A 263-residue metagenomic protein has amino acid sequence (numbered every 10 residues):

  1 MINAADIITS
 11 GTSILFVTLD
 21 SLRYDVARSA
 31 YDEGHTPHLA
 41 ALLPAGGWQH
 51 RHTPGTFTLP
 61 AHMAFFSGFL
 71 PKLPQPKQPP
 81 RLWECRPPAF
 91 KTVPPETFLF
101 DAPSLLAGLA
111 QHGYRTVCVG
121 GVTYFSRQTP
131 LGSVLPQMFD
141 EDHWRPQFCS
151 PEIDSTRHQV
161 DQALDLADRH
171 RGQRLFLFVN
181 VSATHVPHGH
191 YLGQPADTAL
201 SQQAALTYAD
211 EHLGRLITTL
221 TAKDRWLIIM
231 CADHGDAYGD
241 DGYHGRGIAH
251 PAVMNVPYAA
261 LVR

Functional and structural regions predicted by a protein language model:
M1-R263: Catalytic domains that recognize anionic headgroups
